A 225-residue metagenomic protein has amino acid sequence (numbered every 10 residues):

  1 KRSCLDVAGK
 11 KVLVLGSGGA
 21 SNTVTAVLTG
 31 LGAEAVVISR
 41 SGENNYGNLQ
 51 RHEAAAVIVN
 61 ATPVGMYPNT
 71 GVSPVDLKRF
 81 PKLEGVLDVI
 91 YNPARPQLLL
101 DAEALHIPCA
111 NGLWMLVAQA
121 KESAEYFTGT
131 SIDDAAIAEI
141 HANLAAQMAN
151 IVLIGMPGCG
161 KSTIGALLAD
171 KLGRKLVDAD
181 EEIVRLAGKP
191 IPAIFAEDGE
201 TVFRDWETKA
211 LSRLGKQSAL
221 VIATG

Functional and structural regions predicted by a protein language model:
K1, G9-T29, G155-P157: Glycine-rich adenosine-cofactor-binding loop
K1-V7, V221-T224: Glycine/small-residue-rich loop that forms an oxyanion/phosphate-binding "nest" at active or ligand-binding sites
L5, G9, V89-A149: Adenosine-phosphate binding glycine-rich loop
G30-Y46, D180-L186: NAD(P)-binding Rossmann-fold cofactor-contacting core
N44-C109, G225: Rossmann-like adenosine-cofactor binding region
K161: Conserved lysine of the Walker
I164: Hydrophobic positions on the alpha1 helix immediately C-terminal to the Walker A/P-loop
E181-G225: ATP-dependent small-molecule kinase phosphotransfer cores that center on conserved nucleotide phosphate-binding segments
